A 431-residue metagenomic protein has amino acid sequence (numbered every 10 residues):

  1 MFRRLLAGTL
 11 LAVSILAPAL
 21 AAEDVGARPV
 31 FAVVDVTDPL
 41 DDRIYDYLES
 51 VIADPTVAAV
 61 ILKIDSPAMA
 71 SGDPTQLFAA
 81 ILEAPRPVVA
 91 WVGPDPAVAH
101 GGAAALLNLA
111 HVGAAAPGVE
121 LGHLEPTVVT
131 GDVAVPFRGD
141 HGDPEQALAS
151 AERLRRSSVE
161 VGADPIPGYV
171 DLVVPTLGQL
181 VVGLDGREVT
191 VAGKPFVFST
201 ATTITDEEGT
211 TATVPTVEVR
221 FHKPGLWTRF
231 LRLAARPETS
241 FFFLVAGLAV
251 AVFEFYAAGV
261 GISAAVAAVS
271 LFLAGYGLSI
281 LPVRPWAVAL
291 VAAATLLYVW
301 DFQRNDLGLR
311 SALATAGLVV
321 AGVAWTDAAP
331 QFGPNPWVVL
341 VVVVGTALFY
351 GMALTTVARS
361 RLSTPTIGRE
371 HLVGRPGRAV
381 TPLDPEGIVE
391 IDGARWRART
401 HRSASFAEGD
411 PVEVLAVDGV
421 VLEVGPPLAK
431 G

Functional and structural regions predicted by a protein language model:
M1-R4: Positively charged n-region of N-terminal signal peptides that target proteins for export
A7-A17: Bacterial N-terminal signal peptides
A19-L231: Soluble extramembrane regions of membrane proteins in the secretory/endomembrane system
P39, G368-G431: Terminal membrane-proximal soluble interaction domains of membrane-associated proteins
L48, L107, D164, E254 (+3 more regions): Residue-level signature of catalytic and energy-coupling elements of molecular machines, predominantly ATP/GTP-dependent
E218-L226, L244-L248, F332: Juxtamembrane loop-helix boundary motifs flanking transmembrane segments in multi-pass membrane proteins
R229-A289, A293-W300: Core alpha-helical transmembrane segments of integral membrane proteins
F272-H371: Hydrophobic, low-charge alpha-helical segments
